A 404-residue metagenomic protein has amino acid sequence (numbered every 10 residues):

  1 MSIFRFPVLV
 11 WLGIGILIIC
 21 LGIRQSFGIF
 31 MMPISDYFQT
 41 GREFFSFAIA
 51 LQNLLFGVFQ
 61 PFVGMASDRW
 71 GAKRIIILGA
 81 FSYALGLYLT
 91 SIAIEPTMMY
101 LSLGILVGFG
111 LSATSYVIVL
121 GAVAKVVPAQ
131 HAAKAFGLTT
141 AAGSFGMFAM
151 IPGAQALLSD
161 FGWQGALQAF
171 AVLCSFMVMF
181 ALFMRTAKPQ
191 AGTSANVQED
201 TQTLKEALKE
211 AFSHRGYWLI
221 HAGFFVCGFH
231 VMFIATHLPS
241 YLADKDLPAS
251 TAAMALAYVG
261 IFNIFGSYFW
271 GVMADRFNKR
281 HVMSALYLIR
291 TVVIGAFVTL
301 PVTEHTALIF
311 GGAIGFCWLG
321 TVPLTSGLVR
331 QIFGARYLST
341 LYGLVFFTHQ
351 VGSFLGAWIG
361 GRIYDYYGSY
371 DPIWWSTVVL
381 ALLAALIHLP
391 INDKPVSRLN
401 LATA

Functional and structural regions predicted by a protein language model:
Q25, N53-P61, M147-F148, G260-Y268 (+1 more regions): Residue-level signature of mid-helix packing/kink "hotspots" within the transmembrane helices of 12-pass Major
F27-M31, H214-W270: Extracytoplasmic gate region of multi-pass secondary transporters
V58-T97, A274, R280: Conserved MFS/SLC helix-loop-helix module at the cytosolic interface between two early adjacent transmembrane helices
M98-T114, F225, T306-G320: Hydrophobic core of transmembrane alpha-helices in multi-pass small-molecule transporters, especially MFS/SLC-type
L103-A141, G334: Cytoplasmic helix-loop-helix junction between adjacent transmembrane helices in 12-TM secondary transporters
T139-P189: Helix-loop-helix hairpin linking two adjacent transmembrane segments in secondary transporters
R185-E206, S397-T403: Flexible cytoplasmic inter-helical loops of multi-pass small-molecule transporters
F233, A257-N263, S267-F269, A274-L328: C-terminal transmembrane helical hairpin of 12-TM major facilitator-type secondary transporters
